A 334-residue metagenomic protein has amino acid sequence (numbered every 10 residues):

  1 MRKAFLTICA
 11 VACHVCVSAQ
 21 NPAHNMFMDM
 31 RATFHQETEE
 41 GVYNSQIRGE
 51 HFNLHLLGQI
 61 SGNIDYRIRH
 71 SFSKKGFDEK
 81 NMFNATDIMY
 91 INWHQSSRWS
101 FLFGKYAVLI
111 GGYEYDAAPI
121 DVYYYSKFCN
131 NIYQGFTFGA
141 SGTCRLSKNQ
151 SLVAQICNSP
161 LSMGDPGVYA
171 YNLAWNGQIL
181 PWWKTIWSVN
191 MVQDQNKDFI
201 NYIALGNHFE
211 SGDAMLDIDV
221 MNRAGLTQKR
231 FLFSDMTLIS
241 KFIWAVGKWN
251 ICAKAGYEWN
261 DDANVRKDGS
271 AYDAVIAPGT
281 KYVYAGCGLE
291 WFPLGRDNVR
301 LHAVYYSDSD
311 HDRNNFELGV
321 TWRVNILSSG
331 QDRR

Functional and structural regions predicted by a protein language model:
M1-A4: Positively charged n-region of N-terminal signal peptides that target proteins for export
C9-S18: Hydrophobic h-region of N-terminal signal peptides that target proteins for export in Gram-negative bacteria
S18-F27, S329-R334: Sec-dependent signal peptide cleavage junction
N21-H35, Y43-S159, G167, N176-I179: Outer membrane beta-barrel
R31-V42, D78-E79, Y90, E114 (+3 more regions): Outer-membrane beta-barrel pore domains
E50, A85, S97, F136 (+5 more regions): Exposed loop/turn and edge beta-strand positions of beta-sandwich/beta-sheet ligand-binding modules
G164: Surface loop/turn signatures of beta-propeller and other carbohydrate-active proteins
